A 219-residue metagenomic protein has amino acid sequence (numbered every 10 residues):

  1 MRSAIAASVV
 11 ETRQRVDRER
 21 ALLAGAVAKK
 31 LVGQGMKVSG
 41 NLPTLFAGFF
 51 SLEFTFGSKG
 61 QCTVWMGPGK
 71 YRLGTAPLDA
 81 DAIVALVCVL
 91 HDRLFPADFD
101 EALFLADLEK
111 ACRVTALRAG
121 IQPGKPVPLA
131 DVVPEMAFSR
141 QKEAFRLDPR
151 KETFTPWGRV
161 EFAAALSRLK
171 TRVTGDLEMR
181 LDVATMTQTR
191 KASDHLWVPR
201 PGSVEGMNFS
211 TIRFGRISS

Functional and structural regions predicted by a protein language model:
M1-D98, S219: Long, compositionally biased intrinsically disordered regions
K29-K30, K37, K59, K70 (+6 more regions): Context-gated lysine
G40-L45, Q61-G67, R140-P156, L169-D176 (+1 more regions): Short, Lys/Arg-enriched charge-dense amphipathic segments
A82-A184: Long, positively charged binding patches that form subdomain-scale interaction surfaces for polyanionic ligands
V160-S219: C-terminal engagement modules used by replication, chromatin/transcription, nuclear envelope/ESCRT, and ubiquitin
